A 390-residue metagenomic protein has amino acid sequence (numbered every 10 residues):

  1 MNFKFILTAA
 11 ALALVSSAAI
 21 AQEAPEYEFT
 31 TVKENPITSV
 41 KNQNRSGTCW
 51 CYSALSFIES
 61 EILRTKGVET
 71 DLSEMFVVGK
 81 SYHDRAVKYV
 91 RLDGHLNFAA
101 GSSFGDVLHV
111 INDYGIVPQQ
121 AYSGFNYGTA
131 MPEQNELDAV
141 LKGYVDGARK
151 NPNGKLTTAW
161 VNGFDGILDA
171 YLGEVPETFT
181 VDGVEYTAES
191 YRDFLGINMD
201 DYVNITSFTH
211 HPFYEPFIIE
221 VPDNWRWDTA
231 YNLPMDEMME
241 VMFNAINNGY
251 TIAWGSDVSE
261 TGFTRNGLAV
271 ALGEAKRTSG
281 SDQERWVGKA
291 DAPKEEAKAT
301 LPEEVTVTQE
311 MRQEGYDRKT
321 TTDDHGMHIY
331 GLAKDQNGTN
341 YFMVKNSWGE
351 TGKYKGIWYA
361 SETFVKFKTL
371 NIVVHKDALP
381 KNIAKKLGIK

Functional and structural regions predicted by a protein language model:
M1-L7: Bacterial N-terminal signal peptides that target proteins for export
F5, E23-A24: Intrinsic disorder/low-complexity segments enriched in polar/small residues
T8-S16: Bacterial N-terminal signal peptides
S17-A21: Sec/Tat signal peptide C-region and signal peptidase I cleavage site
Q22-E23, D291: Short N-terminal helix-initiation segments at or just after the protein's N-terminus
A24-A253, G352-Y354: Active-site nucleophile-adjacent alpha helix/oxyanion-hole segment immediately C-terminal to the catalytic cysteine
N162-K390: Active-site signature of cysteine proteases
